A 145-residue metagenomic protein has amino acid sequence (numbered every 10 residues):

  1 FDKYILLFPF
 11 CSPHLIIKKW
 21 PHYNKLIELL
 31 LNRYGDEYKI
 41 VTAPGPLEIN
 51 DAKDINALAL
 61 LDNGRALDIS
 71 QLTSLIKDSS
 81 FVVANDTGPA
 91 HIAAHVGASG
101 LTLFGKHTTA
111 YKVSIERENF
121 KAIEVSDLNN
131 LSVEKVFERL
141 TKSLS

Functional and structural regions predicted by a protein language model:
F1, N50-L58, A122-E124, L144: Alpha-helix C-terminal capping segments
F1-I5, R33: Nucleotide-sugar donor-binding and catalytic loop/hinge architecture of NDP-sugar-dependent glycosyltransferases
L6-C11: Short beta-strands and strand-loop turn motifs
P13, D62, S126: Short, flexible active-site loop motifs that bind/organize anionic cofactors or intermediates
L15-W20: Glycine/threonine-rich flexible loop motifs
H22-L101, G105-T108: Donor-binding and catalytic core of enzymes assembling or modifying cell-surface/extracellular glycoconjugates
H91-S145: Nucleotide-sugar donor-binding patch of glycosyltransferase catalytic domains
